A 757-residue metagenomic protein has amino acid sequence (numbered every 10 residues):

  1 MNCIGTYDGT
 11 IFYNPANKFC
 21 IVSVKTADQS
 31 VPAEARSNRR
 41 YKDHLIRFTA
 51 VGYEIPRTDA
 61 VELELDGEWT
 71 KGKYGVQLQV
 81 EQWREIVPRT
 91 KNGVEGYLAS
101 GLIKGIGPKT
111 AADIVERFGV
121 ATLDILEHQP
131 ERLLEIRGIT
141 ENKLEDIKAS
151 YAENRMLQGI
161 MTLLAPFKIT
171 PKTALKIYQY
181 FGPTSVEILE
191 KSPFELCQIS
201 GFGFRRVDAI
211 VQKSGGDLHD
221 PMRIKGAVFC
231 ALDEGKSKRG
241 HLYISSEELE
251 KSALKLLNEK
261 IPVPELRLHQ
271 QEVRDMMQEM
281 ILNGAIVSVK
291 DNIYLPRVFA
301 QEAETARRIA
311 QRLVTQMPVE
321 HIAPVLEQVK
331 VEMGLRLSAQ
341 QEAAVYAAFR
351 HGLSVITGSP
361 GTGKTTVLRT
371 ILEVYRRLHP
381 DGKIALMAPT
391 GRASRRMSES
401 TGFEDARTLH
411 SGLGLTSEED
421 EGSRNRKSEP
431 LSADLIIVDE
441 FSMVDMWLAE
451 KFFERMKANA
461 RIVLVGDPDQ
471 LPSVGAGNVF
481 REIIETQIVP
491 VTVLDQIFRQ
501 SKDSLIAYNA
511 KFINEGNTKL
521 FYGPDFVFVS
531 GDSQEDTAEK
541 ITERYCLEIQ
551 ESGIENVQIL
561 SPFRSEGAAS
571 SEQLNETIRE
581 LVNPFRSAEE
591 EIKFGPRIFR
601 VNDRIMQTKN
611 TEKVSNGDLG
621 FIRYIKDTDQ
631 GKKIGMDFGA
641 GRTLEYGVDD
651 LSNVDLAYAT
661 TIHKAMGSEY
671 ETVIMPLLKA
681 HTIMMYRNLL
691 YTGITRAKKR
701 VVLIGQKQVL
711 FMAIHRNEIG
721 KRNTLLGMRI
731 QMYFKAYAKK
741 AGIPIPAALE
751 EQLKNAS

Functional and structural regions predicted by a protein language model:
M1-H321, A756-S757: Accessory, non-ATPase domains that flank or precede helicase/AAA+ motor cores in DNA-metabolism machines
R57-V61, P430, F599, V614: Short, well-ordered loop/turn sites that connect or cap secondary structure elements
S288-S359, R369-L372: Pre-Walker A segment
E342-V345, R350-G523: ASCE P-loop NTPase helicase motor core
P468-K613, R623, A747, E751-L753: Conserved helicase motor core of P-loop NTPases
D618-S757: C-terminal accessory regions
